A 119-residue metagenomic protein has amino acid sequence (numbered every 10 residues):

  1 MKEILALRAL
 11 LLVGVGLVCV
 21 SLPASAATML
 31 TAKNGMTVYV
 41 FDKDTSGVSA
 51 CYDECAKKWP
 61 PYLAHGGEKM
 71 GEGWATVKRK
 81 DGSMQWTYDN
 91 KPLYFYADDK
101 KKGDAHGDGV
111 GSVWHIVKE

Functional and structural regions predicted by a protein language model:
M1-L11: Bacterial N-terminal signal peptides that target proteins for export
L5, P23-E119: Compact beta-sheet-dominated domain cores in extracellular/mature segments
A9-S21: Bacterial N-terminal signal peptides
